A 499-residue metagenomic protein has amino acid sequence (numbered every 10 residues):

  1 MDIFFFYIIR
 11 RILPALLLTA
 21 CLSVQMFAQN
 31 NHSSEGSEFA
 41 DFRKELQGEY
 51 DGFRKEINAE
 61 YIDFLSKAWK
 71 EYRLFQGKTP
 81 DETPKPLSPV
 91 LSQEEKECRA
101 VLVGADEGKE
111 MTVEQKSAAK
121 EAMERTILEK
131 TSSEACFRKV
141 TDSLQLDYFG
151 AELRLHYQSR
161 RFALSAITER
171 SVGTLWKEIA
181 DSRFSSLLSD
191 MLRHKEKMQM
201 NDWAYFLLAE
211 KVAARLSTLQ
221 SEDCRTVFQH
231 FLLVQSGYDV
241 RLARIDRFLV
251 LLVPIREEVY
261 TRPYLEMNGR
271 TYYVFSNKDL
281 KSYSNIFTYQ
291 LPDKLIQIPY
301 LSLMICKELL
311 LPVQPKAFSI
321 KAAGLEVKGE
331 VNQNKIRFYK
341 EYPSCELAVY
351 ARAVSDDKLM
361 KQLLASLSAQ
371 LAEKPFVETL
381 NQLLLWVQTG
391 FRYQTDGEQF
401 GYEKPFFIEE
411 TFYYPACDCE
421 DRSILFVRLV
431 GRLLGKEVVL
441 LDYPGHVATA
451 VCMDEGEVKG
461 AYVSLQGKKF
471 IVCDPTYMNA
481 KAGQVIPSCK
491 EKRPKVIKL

Functional and structural regions predicted by a protein language model:
M1-I9: N-terminal secretory signal peptides that target proteins for export/translocation
P14-S23: Bacterial N-terminal signal peptides
M26-A28: Boundary at the C-terminal end of the N-terminal hydrophobic targeting segment
A40-F231: Long, contiguous, compositionally biased segments that the model treats as domain-scale units
L155, S159-A163, T168-A209, V349-Y414 (+1 more regions): Secondary-structure boundary elements
A213, C224-S368: Extended, non-transmembrane interaction/recognition domains
R215-T226, T395-D454: Active-site neighborhood of thiol-dependent amide/isopeptide-bond enzymes
V240-G269, L371-K374, D421-L499: Hydrophobic/aromatic-rich core segments of domains that either
